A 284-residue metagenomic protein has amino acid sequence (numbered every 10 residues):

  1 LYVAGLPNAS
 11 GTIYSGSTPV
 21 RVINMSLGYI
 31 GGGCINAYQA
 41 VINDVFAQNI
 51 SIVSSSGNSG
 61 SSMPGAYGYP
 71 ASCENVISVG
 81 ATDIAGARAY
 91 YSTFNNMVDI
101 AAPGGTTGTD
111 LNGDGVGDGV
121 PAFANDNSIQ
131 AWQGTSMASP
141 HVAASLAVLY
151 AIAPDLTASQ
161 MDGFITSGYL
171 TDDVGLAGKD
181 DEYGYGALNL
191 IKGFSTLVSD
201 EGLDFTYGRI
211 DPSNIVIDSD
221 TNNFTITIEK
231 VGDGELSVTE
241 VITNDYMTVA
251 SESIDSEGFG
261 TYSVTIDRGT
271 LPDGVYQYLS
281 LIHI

Functional and structural regions predicted by a protein language model:
G5-S15, G108-V120, D173-V174: Surface-exposed intrinsically disordered loops and tails
T12-S26, G33-N36, V41, Q48 (+3 more regions): C-terminal subdomain of the subtilisin-like protease fold in secreted/lumenal serine endopeptidases
N24-G28, S55-S56, G80-A81, P140: A cross-family glycoside hydrolase active-site/sugar-binding cleft signature
G32, S59-P64: Active-site environment of divalent metal-dependent phosphoester hydrolases
I50, G68-A151, D155, A187-K192: Extracellular S/T/G-rich loop segment that most often corresponds to the catalytic His/Ser-adjacent loop
D200-D211, T221, E229-T265: Surface-exposed binding patches on compact interaction domains or structured appendages
D218-T225, G260, L271-S280: Short, solvent-exposed loop/turn segments enriched in Ser/Thr/Gly
I282-I284: Conserved small/polar residues in nucleotide/adenosyl-binding loops
